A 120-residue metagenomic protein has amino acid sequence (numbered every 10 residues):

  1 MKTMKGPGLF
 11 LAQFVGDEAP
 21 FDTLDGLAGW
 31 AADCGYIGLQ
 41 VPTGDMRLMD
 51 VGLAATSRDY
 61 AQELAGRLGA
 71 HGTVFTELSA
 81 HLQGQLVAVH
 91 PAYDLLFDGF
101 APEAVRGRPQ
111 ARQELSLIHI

Functional and structural regions predicted by a protein language model:
M1-I118: N-terminal pre-domain/capping segments
